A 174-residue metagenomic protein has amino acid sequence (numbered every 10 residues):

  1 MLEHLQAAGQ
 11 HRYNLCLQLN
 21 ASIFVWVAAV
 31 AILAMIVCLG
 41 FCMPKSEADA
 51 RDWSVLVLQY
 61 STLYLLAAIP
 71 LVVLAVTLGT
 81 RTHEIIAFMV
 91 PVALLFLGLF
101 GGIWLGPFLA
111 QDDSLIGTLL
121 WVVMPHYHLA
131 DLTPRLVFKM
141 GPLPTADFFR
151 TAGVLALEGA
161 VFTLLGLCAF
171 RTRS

Functional and structural regions predicted by a protein language model:
M1, P70, L74, V161 (+1 more regions): Hydrophobic/aromatic residues in alpha-helical transmembrane segments
M1-F24: Helix-loop-helix units of permease transmembrane domains in multi-pass membrane transporters, especially ABC
H4, H11, H83, H126-H128: Histidine (H) residue identity feature
L17-I86, T145-D147: Secretory targeting signals
I86, P91-A169: Terminal transmembrane helical anchor/hairpin motif
F170-S174: Short hydrophobic/aromatic patches at helix-to-coil boundaries
